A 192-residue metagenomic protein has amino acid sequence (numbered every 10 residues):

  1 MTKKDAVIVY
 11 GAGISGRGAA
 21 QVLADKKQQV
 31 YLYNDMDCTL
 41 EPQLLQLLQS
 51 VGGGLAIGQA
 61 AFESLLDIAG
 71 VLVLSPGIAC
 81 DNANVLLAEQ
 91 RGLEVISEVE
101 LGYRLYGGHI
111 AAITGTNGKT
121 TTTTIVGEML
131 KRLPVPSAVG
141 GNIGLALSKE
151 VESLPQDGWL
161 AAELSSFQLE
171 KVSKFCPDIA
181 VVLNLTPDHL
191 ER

Functional and structural regions predicted by a protein language model:
M1-S97, L101: N-terminal leader/targeting and accessory segments in enzymes
E63-D67, P76-R192: Phosphate-binding loop of NTP-binding sites
